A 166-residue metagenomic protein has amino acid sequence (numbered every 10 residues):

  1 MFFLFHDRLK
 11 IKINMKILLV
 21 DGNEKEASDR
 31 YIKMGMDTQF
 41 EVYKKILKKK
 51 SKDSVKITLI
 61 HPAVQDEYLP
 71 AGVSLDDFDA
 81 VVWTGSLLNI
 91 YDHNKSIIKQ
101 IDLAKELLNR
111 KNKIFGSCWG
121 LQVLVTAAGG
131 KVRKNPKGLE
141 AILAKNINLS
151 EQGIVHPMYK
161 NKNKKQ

Functional and structural regions predicted by a protein language model:
L9-K95, K99-D102, E106-R110: N-terminal beta1-alpha1 cap of cysteine-dependent amidohydrolase-like domains
D21, H61-A63, C118, P136 (+1 more regions): Residues at the C-termini of beta-strands that transition into short coil/loop
S86-I90, C118, Q122, K131-V132 (+1 more regions): Gly/Ser/Thr-rich beta-alpha loop segments that engage phosphate groups in nucleotides
D92-K95, T126-A128, P136: Short, conserved acidic/polar surface loops in the N-terminal third of protein domains
L108-A128: Catalytic nucleophile loop
G129-Q166: Pocket-forming structural segment of enzyme catalytic cores
